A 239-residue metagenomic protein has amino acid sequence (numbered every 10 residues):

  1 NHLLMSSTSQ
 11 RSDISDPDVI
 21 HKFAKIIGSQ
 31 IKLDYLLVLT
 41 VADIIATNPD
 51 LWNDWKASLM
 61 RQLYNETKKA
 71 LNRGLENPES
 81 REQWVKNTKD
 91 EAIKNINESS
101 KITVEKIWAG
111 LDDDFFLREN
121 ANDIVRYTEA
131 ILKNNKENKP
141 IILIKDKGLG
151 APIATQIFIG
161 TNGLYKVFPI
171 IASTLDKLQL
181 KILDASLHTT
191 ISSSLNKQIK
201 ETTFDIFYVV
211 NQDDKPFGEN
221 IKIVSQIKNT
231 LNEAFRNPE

Functional and structural regions predicted by a protein language model:
N1-S7: Histidine- and acidic-residue-rich, metal-dependent catalytic cores
S7-R11, L36: Alpha-helix capping and helix-loop boundary segments enriched in small/acidic/polar residues
R11-V19: Long, well-structured alpha-helical subdomains associated with metal-dependent extracellular/ecto-lumenal hydrolases
D18-E239: Regulatory modules associated with amino-acid/nitrogen control
